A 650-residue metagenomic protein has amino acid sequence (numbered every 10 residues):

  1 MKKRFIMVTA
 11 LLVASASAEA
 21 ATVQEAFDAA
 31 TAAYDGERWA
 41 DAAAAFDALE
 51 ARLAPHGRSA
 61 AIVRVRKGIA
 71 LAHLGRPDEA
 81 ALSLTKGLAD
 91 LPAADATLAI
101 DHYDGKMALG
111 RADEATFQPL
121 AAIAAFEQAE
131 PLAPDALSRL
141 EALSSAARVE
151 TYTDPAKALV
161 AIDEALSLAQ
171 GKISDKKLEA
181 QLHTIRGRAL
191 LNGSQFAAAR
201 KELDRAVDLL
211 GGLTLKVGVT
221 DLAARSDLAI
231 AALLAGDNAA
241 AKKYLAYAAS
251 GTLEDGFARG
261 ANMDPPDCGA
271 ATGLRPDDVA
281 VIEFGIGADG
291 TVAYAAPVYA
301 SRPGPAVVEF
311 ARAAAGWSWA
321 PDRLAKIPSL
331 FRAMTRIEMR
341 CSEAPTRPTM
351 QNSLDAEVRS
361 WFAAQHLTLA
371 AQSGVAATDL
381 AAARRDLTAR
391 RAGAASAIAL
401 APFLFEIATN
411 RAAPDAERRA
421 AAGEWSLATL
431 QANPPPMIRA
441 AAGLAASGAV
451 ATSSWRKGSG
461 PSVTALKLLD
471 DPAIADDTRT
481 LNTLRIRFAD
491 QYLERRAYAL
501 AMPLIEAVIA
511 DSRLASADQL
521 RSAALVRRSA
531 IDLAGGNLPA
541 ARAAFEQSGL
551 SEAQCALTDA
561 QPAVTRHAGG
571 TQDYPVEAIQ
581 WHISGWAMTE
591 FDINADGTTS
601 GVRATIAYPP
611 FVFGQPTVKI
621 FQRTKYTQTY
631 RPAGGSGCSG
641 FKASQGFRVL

Functional and structural regions predicted by a protein language model:
M1-M7: Bacterial N-terminal signal peptides that target proteins for export
A10: …; additionally, a secondary subgroup of soluble metalloenzymes is captured
V13-A18: N-terminal signal peptide c-region/cleavage motif recognized by signal peptidases
A21-A44, A48-I62, R66-A81, K86-E127 (+2 more regions): Charge-biased low-complexity segments
